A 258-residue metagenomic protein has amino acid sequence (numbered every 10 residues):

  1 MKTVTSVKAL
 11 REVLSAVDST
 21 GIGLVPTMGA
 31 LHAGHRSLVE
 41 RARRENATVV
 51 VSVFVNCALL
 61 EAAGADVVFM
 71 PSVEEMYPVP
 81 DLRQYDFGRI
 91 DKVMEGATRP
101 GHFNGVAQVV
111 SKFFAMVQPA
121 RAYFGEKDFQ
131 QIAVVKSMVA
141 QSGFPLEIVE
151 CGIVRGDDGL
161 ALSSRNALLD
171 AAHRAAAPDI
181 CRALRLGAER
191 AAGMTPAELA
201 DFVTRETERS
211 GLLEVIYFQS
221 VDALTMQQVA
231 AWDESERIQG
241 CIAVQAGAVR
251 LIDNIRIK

Functional and structural regions predicted by a protein language model:
M1-L213, V221, T225, A248 (+1 more regions): Nucleotidyltransferase catalytic core that binds NTPs
K8, Q228-V229, I238-K258: Short, basic/aromatic-enriched C-terminal tail that caps enzymatic domains
V17-S19, D233-E236: Extreme N-terminus of proteins, especially the signal/transit-peptide cleavage junction and the first residues
V215-E234, G240-C241: A conserved acidic, glycine/proline-rich C-terminal tail/linker
